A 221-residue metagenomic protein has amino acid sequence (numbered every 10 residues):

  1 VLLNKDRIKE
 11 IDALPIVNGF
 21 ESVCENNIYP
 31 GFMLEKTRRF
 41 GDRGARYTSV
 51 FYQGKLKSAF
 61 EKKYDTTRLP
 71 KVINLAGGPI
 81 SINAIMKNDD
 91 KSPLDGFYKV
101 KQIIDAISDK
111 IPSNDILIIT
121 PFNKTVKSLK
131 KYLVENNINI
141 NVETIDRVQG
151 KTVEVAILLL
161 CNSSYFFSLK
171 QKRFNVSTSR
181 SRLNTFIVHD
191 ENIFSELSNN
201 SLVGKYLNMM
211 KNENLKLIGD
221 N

Functional and structural regions predicted by a protein language model:
V1-N221: Conserved helicase motor core of SF1/SF2 NTP-dependent helicases
